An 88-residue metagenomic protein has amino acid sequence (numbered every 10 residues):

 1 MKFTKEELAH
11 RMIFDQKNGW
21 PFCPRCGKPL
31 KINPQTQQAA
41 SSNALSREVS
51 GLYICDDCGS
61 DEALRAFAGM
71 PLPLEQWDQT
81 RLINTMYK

Functional and structural regions predicted by a protein language model:
M1-G19, L64-K88: Short, intrinsically disordered terminal segments enriched in charged and Pro/Gly residues
L8, I54-C55: Generic alpha-helical structural signal
W20-P21, L52: Residues immediately within or flanking Cys/His clusters that coordinate Zn2+ in small zinc-binding modules
C23-C26, C55-C58: Short cysteine-rich clusters marking metal-coordination/redox-active sites
P29: Cys/His-rich short segments
I32-N33, D61-R65: Short, non-ligating residues that shape and space the ligands of small metal-coordination modules and catalytic
T36-L52: Short linker/helix segments within small regulatory modules
